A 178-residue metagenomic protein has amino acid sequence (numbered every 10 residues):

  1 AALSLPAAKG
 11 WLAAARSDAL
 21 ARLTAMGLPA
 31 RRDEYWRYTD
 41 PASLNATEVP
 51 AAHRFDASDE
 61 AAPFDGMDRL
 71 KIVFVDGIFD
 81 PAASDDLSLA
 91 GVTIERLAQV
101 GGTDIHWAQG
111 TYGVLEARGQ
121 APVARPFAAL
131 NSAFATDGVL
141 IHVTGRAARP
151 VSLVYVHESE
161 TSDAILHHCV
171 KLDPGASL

Functional and structural regions predicted by a protein language model:
A1-L178: Glycine-rich and polybasic anion-binding loops at the starts of cofactor/ligand-binding domains
